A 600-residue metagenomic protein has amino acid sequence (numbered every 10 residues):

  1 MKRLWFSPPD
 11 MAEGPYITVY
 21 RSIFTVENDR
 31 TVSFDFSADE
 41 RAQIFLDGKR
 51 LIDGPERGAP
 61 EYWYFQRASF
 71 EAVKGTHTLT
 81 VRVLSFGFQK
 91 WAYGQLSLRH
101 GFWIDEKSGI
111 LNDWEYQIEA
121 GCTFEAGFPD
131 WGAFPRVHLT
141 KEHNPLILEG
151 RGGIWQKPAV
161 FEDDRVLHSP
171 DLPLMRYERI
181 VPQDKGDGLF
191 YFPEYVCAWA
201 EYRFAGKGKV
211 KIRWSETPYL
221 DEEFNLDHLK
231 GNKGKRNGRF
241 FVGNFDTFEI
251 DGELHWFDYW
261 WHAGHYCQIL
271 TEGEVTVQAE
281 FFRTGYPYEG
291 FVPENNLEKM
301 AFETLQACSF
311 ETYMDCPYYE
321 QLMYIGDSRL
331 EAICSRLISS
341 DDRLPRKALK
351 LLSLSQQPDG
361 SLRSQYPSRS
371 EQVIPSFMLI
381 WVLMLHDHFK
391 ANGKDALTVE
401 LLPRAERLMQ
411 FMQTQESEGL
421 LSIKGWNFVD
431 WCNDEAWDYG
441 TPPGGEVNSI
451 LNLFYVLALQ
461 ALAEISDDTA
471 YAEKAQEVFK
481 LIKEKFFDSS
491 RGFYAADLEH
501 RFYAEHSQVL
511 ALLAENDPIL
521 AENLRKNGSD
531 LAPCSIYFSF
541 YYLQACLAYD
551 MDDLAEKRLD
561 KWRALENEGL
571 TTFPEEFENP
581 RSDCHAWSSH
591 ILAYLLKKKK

Functional and structural regions predicted by a protein language model:
M1-D315, D327, R343-A348, L362-P367 (+2 more regions): Extracellular/oxidizing-compartment recognition motifs
Y319-E320: Active-site groove signature of glycoside hydrolases
M323-K600: Active-site core of glycosidic bond-cleaving carbohydrate-active enzymes
